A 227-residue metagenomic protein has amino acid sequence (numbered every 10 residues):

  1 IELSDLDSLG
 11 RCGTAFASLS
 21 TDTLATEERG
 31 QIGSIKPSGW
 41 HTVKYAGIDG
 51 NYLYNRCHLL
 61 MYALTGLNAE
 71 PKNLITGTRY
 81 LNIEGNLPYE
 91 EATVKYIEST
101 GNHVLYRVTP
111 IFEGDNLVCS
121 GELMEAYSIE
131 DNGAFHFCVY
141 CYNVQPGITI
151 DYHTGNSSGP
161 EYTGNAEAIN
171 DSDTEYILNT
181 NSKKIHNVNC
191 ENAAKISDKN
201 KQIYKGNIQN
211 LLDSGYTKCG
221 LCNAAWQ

Functional and structural regions predicted by a protein language model:
E2-N165: Domain-level detector of nuclease and nuclease-like folds in predominantly extracellular/periplasmic contexts
T163-Q227: Mature, structured domains enriched in cysteine- and short glycine motifs
